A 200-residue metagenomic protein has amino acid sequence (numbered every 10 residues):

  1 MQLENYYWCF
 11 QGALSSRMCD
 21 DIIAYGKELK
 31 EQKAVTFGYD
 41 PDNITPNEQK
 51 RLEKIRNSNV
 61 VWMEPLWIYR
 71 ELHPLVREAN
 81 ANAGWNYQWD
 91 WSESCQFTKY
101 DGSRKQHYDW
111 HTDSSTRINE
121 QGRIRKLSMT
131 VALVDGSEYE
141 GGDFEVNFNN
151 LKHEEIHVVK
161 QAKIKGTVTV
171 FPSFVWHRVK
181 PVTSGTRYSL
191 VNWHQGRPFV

Functional and structural regions predicted by a protein language model:
M1-V170, F174-V200: Fe(II)/2-oxoglutarate oxygenase catalytic core
